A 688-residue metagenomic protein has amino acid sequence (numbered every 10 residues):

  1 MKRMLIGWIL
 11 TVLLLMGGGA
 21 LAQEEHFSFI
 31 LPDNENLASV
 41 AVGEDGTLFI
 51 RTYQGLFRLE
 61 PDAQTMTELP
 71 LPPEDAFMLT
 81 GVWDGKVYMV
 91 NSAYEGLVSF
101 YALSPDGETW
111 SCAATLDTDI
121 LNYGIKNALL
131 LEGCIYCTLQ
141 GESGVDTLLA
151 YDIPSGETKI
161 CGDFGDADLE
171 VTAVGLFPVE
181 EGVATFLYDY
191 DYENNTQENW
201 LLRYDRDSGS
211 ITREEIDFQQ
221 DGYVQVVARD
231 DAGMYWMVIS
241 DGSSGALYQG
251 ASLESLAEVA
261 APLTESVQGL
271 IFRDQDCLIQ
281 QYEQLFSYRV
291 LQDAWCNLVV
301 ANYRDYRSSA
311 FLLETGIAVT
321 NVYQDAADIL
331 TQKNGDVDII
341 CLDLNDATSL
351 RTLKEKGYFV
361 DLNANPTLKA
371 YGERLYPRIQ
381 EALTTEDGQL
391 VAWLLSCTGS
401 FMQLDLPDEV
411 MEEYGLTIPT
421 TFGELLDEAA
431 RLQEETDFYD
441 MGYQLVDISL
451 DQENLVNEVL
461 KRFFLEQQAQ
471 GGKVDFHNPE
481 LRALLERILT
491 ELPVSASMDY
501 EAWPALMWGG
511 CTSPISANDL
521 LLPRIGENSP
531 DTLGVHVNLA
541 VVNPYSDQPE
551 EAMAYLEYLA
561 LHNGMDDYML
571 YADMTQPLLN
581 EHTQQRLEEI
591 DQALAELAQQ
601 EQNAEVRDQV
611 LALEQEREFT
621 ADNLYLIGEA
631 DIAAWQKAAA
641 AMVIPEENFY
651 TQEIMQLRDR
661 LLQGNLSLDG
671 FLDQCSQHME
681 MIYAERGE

Functional and structural regions predicted by a protein language model:
L21-Y53, D62: An edge-strand/N-cap motif at the start of beta-rich repeat modules
N34-V42, E74-W83, I120-E132, A167-E180 (+2 more regions): Repeated scaffold domains used in trafficking and secretory/extracellular systems, primarily beta-propellers
F272-R273, Y306, M569, L594-E685: C-terminal capping/gating helix-and-loop segments adjacent to ligand/active sites or protein-protein/ligand interfaces
W295-T348: Early extracytoplasmic/lumenal segment of secretory-pathway proteins
N345-F401, L520-E527: Hinge/lid segment of periplasmic solute-binding proteins
Q389-C397, M402, G423-D475, Y500: Extracytoplasmic/periplasmic solute-binding protein
N457-S497, I515-L522: Glycine-centered hinge/linker elements that transmit conformational signals in sensory and ligand-binding systems
I515-A604: Extracytoplasmic/periplasmic substrate-recognition and gating elements
